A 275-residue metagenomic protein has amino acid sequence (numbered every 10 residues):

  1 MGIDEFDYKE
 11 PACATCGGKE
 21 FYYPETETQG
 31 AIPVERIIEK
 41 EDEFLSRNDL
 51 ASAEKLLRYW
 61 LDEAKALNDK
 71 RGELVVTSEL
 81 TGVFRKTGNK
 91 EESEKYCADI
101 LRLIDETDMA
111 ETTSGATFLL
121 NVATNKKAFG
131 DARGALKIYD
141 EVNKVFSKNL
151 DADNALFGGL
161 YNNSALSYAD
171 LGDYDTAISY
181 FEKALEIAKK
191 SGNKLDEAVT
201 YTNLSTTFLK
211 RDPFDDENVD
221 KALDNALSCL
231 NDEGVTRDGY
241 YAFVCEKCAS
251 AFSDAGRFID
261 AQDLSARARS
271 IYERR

Functional and structural regions predicted by a protein language model:
Q29, D49, N68-D69, D108-E111 (+5 more regions): Short coil/turn linker motifs that delimit alpha-helical repeat modules in TPR/alpha-solenoid proteins
G30-A66, K86, T124, A128: Alpha-helical segment of the N-proximal tetratricopeptide repeat
I38-S46, G72-K86, T113-A128, A155-D170 (+2 more regions): Conserved alpha-helical positions within TPR/SEL1-like repeat arrays
N48, G88, G130, G172 (+2 more regions): Residue-level detector of the short coil/turn that links helix A to helix B within each tetratricopeptide repeat
L61-E63, L101-E106, D140-K148, K183-N193 (+2 more regions): Amphipathic alpha-helical segments of tetratricopeptide repeats
D108, L150, G192, S205 (+4 more regions): Short coil/turn linking the two alpha-helices of tandem helical-hairpin repeats
